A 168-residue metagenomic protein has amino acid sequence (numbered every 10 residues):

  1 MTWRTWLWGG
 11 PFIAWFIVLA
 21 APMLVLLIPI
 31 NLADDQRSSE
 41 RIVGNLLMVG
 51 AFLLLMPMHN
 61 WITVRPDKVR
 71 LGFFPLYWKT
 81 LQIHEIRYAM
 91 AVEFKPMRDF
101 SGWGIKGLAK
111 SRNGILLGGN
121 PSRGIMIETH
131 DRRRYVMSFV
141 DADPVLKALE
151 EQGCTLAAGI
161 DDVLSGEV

Functional and structural regions predicted by a protein language model:
M1-D35, L116-G119, R132-R134, S165-V168: N-terminal membrane-targeting/pre-transmembrane regions
T2-R4, R37-S38, G72-F74, K95: Coil-to-alpha-helix initiation sites in intrinsically disordered, low-complexity, charged segments
D35-M48: Hydrophobic alpha-helical transmembrane segments
L47-N60: Transmembrane alpha-helices and immediately adjacent membrane-cytoplasm interface residues in multi-pass integral
M58, L71-V140, V163-V168: Non-transmembrane, membrane-adjacent beta-strand/coil modules in membrane-associated proteins and peripheral
I62-K68: Alpha-helical transmembrane signal-anchor/signal-peptide segments
S138-V168: Cytosol-/stroma-facing membrane-proximal "stalk/adaptor" domains immediately downstream of transmembrane anchors
